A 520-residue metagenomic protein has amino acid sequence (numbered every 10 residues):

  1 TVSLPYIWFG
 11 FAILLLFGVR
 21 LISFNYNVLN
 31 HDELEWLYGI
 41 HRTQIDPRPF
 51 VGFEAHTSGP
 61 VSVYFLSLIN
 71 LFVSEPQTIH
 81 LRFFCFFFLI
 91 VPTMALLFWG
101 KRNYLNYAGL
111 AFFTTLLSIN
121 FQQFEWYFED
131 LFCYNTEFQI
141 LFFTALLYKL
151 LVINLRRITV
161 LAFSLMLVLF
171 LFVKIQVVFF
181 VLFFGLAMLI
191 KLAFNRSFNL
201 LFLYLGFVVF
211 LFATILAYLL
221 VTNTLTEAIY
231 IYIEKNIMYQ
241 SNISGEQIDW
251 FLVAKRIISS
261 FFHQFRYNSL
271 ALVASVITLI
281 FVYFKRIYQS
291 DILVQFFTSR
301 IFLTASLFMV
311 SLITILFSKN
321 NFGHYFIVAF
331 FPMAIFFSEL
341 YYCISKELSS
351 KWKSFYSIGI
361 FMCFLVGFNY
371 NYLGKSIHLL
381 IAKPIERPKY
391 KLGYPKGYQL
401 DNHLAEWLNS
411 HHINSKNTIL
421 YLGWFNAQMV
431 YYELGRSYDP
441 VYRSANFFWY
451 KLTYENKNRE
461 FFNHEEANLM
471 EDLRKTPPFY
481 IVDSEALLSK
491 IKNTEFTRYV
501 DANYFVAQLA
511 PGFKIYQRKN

Functional and structural regions predicted by a protein language model:
F24-G39, R48-I69, E75-I79, L225 (+1 more regions): Extracytoplasmic catalytic/substrate-binding loops of multi-pass membrane glycan-assembly enzymes
T57, V181, G393-L452, R459 (+1 more regions): Short periplasmic/luminal acceptor-recognition loop of GT-C membrane glycosyltransferases, typified by
P60, Y64, F72-M94, A271: Loop-to-helix entry region of an early transmembrane alpha helix in multi-pass inner-membrane enzymes
V63, T78, P92, A111-L141 (+2 more regions): Aromatic- and kink-enriched transmembrane "portal" helix at the membrane-lumen/periplasm boundary that abuts
F83-N106, F112-I119, A145: Transmembrane-helix motifs of polytopic, lipid-linked glycan transferases
V91-A95, H263-F297, A305-L312: Hydrophobic, aromatic-rich transmembrane alpha-helices and their immediate juxtamembrane boundary segments
T159-M188, F210, I215, F308-F317: Membrane-interface alpha helices of multi-pass inner-membrane proteins
F179-F180, L312-S349, K353-Y356: Hydrophobic/aromatic-rich transmembrane helices and adjacent perimembrane loops
